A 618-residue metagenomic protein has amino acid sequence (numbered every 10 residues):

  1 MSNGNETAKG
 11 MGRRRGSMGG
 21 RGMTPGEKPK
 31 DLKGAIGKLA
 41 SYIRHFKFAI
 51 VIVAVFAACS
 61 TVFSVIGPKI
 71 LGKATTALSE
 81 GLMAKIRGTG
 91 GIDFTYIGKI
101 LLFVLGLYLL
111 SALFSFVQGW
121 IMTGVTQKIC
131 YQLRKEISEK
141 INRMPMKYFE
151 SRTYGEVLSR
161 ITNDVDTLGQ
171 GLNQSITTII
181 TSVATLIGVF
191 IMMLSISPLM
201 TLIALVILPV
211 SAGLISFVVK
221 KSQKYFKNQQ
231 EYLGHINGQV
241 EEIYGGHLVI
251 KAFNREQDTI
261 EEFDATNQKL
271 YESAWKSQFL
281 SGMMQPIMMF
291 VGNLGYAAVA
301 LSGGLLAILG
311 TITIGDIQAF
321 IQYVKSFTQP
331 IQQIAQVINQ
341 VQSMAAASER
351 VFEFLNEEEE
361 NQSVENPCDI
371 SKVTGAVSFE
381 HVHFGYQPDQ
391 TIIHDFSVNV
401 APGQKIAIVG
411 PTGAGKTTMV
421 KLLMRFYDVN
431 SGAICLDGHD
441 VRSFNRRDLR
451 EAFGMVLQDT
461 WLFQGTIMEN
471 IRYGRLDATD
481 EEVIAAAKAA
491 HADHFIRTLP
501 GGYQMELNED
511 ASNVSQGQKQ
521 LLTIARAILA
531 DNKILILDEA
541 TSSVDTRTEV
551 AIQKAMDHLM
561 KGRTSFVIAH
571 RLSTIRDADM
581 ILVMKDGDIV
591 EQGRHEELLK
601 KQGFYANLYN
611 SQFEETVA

Functional and structural regions predicted by a protein language model:
G22-E27, Q127, K135-S159, N163-V165 (+7 more regions): Short intracellular "coupling" helices and adjacent cytoplasmic loop segments at the cytosolic face of multi-pass
G34-A35, I43, T75, M122 (+2 more regions): Juxtamembrane loop-to-helix connectors within ABC transporter transmembrane domains
G37-A40, F48-K73, V104, G119-T123 (+4 more regions): Alpha-helical segments in transporter systems
H45, A49-V62, K73, Q174-N228 (+2 more regions): Transmembrane helices of ABC transporter permease
I50-F114, S195-L199, G310-I314: Transmembrane helix-loop-helix hairpins at lipid-water interfaces of multipass membrane proteins, especially the type-1
M146-K147, V165-L172, I176, A184 (+6 more regions): An intracellular "coupling" helix at the cytosolic face of ABC transporter transmembrane type-1 domains
M192-V206, K276-E349, F354-L355: Helix-loop-helix
S363-V364, I370-A618: ABC-type nucleotide-binding domain
